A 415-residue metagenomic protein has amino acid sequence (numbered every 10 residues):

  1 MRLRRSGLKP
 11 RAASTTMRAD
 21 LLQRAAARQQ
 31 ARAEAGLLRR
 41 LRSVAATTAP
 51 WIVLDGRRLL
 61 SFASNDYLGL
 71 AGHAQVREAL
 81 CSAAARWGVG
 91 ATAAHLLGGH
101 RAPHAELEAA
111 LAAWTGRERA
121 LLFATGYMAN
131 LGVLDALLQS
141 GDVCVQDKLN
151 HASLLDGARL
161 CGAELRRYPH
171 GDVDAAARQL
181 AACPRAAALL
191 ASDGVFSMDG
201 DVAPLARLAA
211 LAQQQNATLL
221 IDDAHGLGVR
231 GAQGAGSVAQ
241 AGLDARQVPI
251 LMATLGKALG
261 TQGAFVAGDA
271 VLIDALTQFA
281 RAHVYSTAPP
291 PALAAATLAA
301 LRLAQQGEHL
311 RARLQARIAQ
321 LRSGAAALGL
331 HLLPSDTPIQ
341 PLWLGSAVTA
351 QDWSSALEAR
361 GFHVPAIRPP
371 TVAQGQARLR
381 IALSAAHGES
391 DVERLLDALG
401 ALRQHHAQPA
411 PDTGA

Functional and structural regions predicted by a protein language model:
M1, A13, A19, A74 (+5 more regions): PLP-dependent enzyme catalytic core of the Aspartate aminotransferase-like
R18, Q23-A27, A31-V89, A217: N-terminal "arm"/small-domain region of PLP-dependent enzymes with the aminotransferase-like
E78, S82-T125: Conserved N-terminal alpha-helix of the aminotransferase class I/II PLP-enzyme fold
V133-A152: Conserved PLP-anchoring active-site segment centered on the Schiff-base-forming lysine
R166, H170-I221: Active-site phosphate-binding strand-loop segment of PLP-dependent enzymes
N216, A235-L255, D274, Q278: Conserved active-site segment immediately N-terminal to the catalytic lysine that forms the internal aldimine
I250-T254, A258-A325, L330-L333: PLP-dependent aminotransferase class I/II
A312-A319, A326-G361, T371, Q376 (+2 more regions): Conserved PLP-binding catalytic core of the aspartate aminotransferase-like
